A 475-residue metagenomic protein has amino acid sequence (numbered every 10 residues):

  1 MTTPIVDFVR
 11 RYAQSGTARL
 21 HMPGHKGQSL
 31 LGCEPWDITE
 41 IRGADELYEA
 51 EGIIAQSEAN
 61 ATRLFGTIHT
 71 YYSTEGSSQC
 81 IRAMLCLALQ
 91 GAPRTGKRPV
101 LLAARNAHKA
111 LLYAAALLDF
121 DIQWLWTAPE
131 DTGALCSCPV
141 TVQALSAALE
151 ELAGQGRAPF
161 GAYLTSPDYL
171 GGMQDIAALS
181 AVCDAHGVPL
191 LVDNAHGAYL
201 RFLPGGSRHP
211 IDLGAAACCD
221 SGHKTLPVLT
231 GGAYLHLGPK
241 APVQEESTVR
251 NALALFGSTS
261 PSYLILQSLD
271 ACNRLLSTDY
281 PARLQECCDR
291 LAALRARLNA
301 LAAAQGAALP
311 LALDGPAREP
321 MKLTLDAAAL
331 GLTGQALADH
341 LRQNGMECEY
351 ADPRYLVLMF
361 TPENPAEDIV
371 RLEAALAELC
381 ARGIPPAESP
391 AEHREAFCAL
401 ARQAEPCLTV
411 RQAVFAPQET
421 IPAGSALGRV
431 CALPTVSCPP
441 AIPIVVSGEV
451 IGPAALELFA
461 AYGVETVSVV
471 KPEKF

Functional and structural regions predicted by a protein language model:
M1-G52, V188: N-terminal "arm"/small-domain region of PLP-dependent enzymes with the aminotransferase-like
T2-R10, G76-L313: Conserved PLP-enzyme active-site core in the AAT-like
G27, Y169, H223-T225, K240-P242 (+6 more regions): Short, glycine-/Ser/Thr-/acidic-enriched flexible segments
E34-Q79: Conserved N-terminal alpha-helix of the aminotransferase class I/II PLP-enzyme fold
I68-T70, K97-L101, I444: Short active-site oxyanion
Y72, W124-W126, D220, Y350 (+1 more regions): Structural signal for conserved beta-strand scaffold positions within catalytic alpha/beta enzyme cores
N299-A454, L458-G463: Conserved C-terminal alpha-helix-loop-beta "cap" of PLP-dependent enzymes that closes/shapes the active-site mouth
V467-F475: Charge-dense polyanion-binding interfaces
